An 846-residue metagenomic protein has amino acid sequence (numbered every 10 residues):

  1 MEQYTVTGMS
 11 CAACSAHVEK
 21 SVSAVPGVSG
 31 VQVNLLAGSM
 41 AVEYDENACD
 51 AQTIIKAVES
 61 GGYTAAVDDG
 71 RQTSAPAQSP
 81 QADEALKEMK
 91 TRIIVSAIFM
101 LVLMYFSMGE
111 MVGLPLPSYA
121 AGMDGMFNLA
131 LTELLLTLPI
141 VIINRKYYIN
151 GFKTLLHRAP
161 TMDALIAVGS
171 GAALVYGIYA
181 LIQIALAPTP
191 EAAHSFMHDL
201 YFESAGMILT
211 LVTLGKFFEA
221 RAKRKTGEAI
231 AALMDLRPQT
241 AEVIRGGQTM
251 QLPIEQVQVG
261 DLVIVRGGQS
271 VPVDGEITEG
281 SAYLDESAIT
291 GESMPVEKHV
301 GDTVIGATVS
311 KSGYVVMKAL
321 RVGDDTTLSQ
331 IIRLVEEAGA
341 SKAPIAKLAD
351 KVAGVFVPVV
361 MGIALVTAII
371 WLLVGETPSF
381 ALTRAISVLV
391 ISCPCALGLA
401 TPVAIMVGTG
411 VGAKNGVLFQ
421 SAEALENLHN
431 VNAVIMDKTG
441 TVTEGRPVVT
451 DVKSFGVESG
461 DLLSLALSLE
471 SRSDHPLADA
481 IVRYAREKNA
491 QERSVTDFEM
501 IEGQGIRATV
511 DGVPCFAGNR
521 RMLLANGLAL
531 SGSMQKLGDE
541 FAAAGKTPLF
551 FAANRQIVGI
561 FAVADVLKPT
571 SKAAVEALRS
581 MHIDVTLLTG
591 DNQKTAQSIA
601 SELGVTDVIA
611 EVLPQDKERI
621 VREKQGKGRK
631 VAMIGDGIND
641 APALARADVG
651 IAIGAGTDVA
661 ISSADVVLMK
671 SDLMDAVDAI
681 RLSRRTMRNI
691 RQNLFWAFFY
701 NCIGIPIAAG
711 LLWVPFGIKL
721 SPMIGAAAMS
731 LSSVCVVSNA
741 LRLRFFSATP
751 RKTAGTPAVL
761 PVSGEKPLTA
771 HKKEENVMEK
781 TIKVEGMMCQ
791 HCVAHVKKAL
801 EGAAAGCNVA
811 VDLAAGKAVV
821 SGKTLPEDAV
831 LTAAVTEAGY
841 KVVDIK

Functional and structural regions predicted by a protein language model:
M1-N128, I140, K223, Q248-Q251 (+2 more regions): Flexible metal-binding regulatory segments at protein termini and peripheral loops
A16, Q32, V510-G512, L537 (+2 more regions): Conserved ATP-binding TGD loop and adjacent catalytic N/P-domain core of P-type ATPases
P26-Y44, A48, Q52, F202 (+3 more regions): Conserved cytosolic catalytic loops of P-type ATPases
S74-A77, I184, E191-A193, G206-G267 (+7 more regions): Juxtamembrane coupling segments of multi-pass membrane pumps/enzymes
K87-T240, K351, V452, L720: Transmembrane helix-loop-helix hairpins at the membrane interface
T91, N432-D474, Q504-T586, D665-V666 (+1 more regions): ATP-driven catalytic headpiece of P-type ATPases
V112-F127, L156, V175, V411 (+7 more regions): Membrane-embedded alpha-helical bundles of multi-pass transporters
I289, L348, T383, A396-L469 (+4 more regions): Conserved catalytic phosphorylation-site environment of P-type ATPases
